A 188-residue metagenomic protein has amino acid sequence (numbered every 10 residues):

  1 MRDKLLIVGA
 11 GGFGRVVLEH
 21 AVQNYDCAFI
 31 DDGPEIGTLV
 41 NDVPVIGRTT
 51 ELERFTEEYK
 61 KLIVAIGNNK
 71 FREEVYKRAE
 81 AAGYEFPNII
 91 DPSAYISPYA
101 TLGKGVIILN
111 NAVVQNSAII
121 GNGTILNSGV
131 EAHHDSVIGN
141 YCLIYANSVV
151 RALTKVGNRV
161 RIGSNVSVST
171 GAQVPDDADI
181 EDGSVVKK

Functional and structural regions predicted by a protein language model:
M1-R48, E53-R54: Hydrophobic, well-ordered beta-alpha structural blocks that scaffold small-molecule cofactor pockets
G9, I63-G67, T170: Small/polar loops that bind or transfer phosphate-bearing groups
R15-E19, E73, N140: Alpha-helical elements of the RecA-like P-loop NTPase motor core of helicases
H20-Q23, D42-V45, Y76-A79, G103 (+1 more regions): Short, glycine/charged-enriched secondary-structure capping and boundary segments
H20-V22, F55-T56, A79-A81, V185-K187: Alpha-helix C-terminal capping segments
C27, K60-K61, K104: Conserved acidic residues
I36-Y95: Phosphate-bearing ligand-interacting subdomains that bind or position ATP/ADP/UDP/GDP/NAD(P) or nucleotide-linked
N88-K188: Structural signal for interior beta-strand "rungs" in well-ordered beta-sheet cores of soluble enzyme domains
